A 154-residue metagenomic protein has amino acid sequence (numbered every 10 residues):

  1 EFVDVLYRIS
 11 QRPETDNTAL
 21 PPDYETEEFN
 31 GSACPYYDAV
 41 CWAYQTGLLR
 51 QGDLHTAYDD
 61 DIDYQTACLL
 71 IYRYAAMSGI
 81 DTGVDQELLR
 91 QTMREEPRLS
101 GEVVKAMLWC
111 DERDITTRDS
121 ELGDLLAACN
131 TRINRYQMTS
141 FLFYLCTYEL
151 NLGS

Functional and structural regions predicted by a protein language model:
V3, Y7-D38, Q45-Q65, Y74-V104 (+2 more regions): Feature responds to low-complexity, polar/acidic, surface-exposed segments characteristic of secreted/exported proteins
Y44-Q45, D111: Alpha-helix C-terminal capping/helix-coil junction sites
K105-I115: Short glycine/proline-rich, acidic loop/turn segments that cap or connect secondary-structure elements
C110, M138, T147-E149: Terminal low-complexity interaction tails
N134-Q137, L142: Non-catalytic cell-wall polysaccharide-engagement segments
